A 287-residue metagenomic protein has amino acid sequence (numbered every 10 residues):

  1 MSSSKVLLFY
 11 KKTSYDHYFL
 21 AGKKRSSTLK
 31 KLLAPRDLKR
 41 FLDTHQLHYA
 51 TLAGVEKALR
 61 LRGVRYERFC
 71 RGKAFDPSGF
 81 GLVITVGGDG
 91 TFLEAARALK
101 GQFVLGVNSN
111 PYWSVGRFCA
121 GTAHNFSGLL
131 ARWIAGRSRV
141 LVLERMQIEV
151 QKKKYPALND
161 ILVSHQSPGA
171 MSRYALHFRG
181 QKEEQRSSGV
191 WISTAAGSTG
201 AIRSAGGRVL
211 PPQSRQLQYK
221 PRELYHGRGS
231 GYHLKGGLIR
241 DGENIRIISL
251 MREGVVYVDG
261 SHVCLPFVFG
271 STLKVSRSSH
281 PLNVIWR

Functional and structural regions predicted by a protein language model:
S2-K12, H17-Y18, S27-K31, P35-R36 (+3 more regions): Catalytic phosphate-donor-binding core of small-molecule kinases
G81-L82: Structural motif
T85-V86, G106, I192-S193: Redox-cofactor binding/interface segments in oxidoreductases and associated redox assembly factors
T91-A96, S198-R203: Short glycine/serine/threonine-rich phosphate/pyrophosphate-binding segments that cradle anionic phosphate groups
A96-N110: A short, gly/pro- and small-residue-rich
S109, A195-S198: Conformational gate/switch positions in structured elements
